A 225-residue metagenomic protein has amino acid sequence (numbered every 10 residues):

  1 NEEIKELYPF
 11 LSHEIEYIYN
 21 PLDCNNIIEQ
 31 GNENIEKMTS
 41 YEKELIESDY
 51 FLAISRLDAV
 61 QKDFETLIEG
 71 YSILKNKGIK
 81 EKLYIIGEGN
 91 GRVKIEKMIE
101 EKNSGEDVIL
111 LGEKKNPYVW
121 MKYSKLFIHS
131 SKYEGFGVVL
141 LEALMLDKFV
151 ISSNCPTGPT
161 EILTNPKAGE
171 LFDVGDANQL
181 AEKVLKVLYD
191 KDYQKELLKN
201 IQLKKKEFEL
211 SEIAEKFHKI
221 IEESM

Functional and structural regions predicted by a protein language model:
N1-Y17, L22-N26: A short, active-site helix/loop in glycosyltransferases that binds the activated sugar's phosphate group
F51, D63-G70, L83, L180 (+1 more regions): A structural motif in glycosyltransferase catalytic domains
D58-I73, N90-E96, V138: A conserved mid-protein helix/loop that constitutes part of the nucleotide-sugar donor-binding site
E113, K132: Aromatic "clamp/platform" in nucleotide-sugar-dependent glycosyltransferases that forms part of the donor/acceptor
E142, C155-P166, E170-L171: Short acidic/histidine- and often glycine-rich active-site loop of Leloir-type glycosyltransferases that engages
F149-S153: Short hydrophobic beta-strand element within catalytic cores of glycosyltransferases and related nucleotide-activated
N165-A177, K186-K191: Conserved acidic donor-binding segment of nucleotide-sugar-dependent glycosyltransferases
Q179, K186, Y193-E207, E215-K219: A short, well-ordered alpha-helix in the C-terminal region of glycosyltransferases
